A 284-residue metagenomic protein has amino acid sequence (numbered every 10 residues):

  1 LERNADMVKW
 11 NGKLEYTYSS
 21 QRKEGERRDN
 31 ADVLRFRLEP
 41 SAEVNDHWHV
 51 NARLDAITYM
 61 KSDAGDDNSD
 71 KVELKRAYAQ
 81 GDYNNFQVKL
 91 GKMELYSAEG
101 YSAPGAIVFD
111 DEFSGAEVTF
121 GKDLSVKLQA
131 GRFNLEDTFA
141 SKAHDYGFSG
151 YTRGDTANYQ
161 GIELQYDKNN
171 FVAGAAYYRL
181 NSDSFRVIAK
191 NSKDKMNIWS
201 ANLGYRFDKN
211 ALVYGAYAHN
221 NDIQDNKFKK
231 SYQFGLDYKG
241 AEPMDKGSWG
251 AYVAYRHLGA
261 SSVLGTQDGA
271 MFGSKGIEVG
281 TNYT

Functional and structural regions predicted by a protein language model:
L1, D137-F139, A143-S149, S182 (+2 more regions): Gram-negative and organellar
L1, T17-D29, S62-S69, Y177 (+1 more regions): Outer-membrane beta-barrel pore domains
L1-K13: N-terminal periplasmic/intermembrane-space "pro-region" immediately following the signal or transit peptide
K9, R27-S141, T156-A176, Y205 (+1 more regions): Outer membrane beta-barrel
Y101-G105, F139-R153, I223-K227: Intrinsically disordered, low-complexity coil segments
I107-D111, Y146-G147, A270-S274: Short, low-complexity, polar/charged sequence segments that are solvent-exposed and flexible
D110, T152-T156, N191-I198: Short, contiguous, pocket-lining structural segments that sit at or immediately flank catalytic/ligand-binding sites
